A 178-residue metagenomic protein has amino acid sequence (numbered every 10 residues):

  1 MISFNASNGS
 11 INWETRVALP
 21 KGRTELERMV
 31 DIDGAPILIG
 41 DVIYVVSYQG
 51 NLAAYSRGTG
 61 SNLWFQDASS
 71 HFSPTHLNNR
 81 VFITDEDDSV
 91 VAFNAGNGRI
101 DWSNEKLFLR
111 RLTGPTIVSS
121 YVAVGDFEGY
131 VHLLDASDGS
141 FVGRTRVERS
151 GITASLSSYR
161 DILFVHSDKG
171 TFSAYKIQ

Functional and structural regions predicted by a protein language model:
I2, A53, V91-A92, H132 (+1 more regions): WD40 beta-propeller blade core
A6-N8, S56-T59, N94-N97, D135-G139 (+1 more regions): Short loop/turn segments that connect beta-strands within beta-propeller blades
E14-L38, N62-N78, W102-V118, F141-Y159: Extracytoplasmic beta-rich repeat domains
G50, D88-S89, E128-Y130, G170: Short coil/turn segments within WD40 beta-propeller repeats
L112-S137: C-terminal hydrophobic structural anchor segments that stabilize assembly/packing rather than catalytic chemistry
V147-Q178: Blade-level signature of beta-propeller repeat domains, shared across WD40, Kelch, NHL, RCC1 and BNR/Asp-box propellers
